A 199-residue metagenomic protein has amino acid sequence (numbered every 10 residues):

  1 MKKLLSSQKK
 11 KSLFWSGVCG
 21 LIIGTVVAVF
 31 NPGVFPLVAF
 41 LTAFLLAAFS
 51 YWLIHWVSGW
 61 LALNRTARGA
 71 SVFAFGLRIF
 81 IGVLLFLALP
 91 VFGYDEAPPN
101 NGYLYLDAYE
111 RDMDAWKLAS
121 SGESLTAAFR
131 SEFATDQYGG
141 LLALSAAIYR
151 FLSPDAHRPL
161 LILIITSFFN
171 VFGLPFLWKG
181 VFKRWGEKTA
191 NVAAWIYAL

Functional and structural regions predicted by a protein language model:
L4-S7, V57-A70, F182-K188: Membrane-interface helix-boundary motifs at transmembrane edges
S12-L21, T25-F86: Start-transfer (signal-anchor) and selected internal transmembrane alpha helices of multi-pass inner/ER membrane
T42-S50, N170-L174, Y197: Hydrophobic core segments of transmembrane alpha-helices in multi-pass, intramembrane catalytic enzymes
I54-A62, L85-P90, Y149, S153 (+1 more regions): Membrane-water interface at transmembrane helix exits
A67-A70, G82-T126: Extracytoplasmic loop-helix module adjacent to an early transmembrane segment
D107-S121, A127-D155: Short hydrophobic/aromatic helix or loop-helix immediately within or flanking a transmembrane segment in polytopic
L161-R184: Transmembrane-helix motifs of polytopic, lipid-linked glycan transferases
S167, A190-L199: Membrane-embedded helix bundles of polyisoprenyl
